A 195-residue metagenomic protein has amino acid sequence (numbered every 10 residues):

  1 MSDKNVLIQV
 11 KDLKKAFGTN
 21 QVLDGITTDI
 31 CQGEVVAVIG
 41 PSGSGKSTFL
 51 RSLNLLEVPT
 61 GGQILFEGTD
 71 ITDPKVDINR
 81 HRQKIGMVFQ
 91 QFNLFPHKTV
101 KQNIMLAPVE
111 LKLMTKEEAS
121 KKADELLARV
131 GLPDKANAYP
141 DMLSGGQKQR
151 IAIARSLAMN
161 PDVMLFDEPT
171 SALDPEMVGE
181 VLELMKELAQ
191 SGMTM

Functional and structural regions predicted by a protein language model:
N5-M195: ABC family nucleotide-binding domain
